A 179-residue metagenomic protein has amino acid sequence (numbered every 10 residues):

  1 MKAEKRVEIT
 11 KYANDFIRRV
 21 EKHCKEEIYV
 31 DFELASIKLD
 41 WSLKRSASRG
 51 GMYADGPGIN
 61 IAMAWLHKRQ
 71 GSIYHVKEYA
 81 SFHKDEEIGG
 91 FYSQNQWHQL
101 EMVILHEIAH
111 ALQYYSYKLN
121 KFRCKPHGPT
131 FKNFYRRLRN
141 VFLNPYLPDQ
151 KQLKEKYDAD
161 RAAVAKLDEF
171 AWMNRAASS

Functional and structural regions predicted by a protein language model:
M1-M102, A111-S179: Active-site-proximal or metal-binding-adjacent scaffold patches in catalytic folds
E107: Walker B catalytic acidic pair
